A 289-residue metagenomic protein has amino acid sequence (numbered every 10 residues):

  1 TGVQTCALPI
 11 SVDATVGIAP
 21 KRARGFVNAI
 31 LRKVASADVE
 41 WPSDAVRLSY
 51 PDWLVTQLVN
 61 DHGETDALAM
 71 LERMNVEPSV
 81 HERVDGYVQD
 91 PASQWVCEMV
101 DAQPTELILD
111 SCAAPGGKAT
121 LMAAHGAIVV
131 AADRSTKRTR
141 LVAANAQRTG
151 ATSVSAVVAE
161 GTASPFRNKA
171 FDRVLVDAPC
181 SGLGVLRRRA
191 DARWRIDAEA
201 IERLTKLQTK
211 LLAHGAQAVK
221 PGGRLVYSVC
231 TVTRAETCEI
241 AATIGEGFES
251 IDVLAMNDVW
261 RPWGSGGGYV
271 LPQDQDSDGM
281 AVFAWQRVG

Functional and structural regions predicted by a protein language model:
Q4-G289: S-adenosylmethionine
